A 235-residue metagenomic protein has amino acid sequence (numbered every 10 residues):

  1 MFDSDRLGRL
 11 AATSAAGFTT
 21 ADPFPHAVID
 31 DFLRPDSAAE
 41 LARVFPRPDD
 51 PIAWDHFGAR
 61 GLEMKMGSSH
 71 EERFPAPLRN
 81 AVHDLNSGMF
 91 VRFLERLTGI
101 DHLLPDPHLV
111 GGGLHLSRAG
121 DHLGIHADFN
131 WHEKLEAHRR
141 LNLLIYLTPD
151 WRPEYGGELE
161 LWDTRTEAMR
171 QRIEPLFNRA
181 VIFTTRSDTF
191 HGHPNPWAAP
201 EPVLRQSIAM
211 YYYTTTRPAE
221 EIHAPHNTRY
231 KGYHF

Functional and structural regions predicted by a protein language model:
R6-R9, A15-T98: Non-heme Fe(II)/2-oxoglutarate
D31, L116, P175: Conserved strand-loop elements at the edges of beta-sheets that form or border functional pockets
R43-P46, E72-R73, P77, V82-R139: Non-heme Fe(II) oxygenase catalytic core, chiefly the N-lobe of the double-stranded beta-helix
A59-S68, L97-D106, V110, H115-G124 (+5 more regions): A structural signal for the main folded, soluble domain(s) of proteins
W131-R139, T148-F235: Catalytic core of Fe(II)/2-oxoglutarate
N142-L144: Eukaryotic charged/polar low-complexity linker/IDR segments
